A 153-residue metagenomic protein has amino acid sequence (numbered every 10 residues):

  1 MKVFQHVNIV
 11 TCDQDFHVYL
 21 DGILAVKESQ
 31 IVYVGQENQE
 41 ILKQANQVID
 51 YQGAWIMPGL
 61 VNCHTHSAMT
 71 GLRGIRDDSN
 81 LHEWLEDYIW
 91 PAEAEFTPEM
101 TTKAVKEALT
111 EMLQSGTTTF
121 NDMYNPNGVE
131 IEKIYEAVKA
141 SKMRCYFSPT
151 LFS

Functional and structural regions predicted by a protein language model:
M1-L42: N-terminal metal-binding scaffold of metallo-dependent hydrolase/deaminase domains
K2-Q5, I41-E83, K106, T110-Q114: Replace "His-x-His-based motif
V7, L24, S29, G53 (+3 more regions): Divalent metal-coordination and catalytic microenvironments
C12, V34, T70-G71, W84: Residues that scaffold the ATP/ADP-binding catalytic core of kinase and kinase-like folds
G59-C63, F120-D122, C145-P149: Hydrophobic faces of well-ordered beta-strands that scaffold small-molecule active sites in alpha/beta enzyme cores
H66, N125-P126, T150-S153: Active-site beta-loop-alpha junctions enriched in small/polar residues
R73-M143: Alpha-helical scaffold segments that flank or form the walls of functional sites
K139-S153: Acidic, His- and aromatic-enriched active-site or binding-groove loops in soluble protein domains that engage sugars
